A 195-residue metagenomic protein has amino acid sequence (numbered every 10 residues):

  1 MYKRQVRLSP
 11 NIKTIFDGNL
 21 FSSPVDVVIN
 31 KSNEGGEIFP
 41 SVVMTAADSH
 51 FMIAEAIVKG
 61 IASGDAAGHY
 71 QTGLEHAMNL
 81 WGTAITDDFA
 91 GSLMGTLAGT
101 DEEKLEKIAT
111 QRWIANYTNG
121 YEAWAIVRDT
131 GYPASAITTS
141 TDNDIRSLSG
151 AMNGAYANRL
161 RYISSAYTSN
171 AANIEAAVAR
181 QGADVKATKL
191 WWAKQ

Functional and structural regions predicted by a protein language model:
M1: Active-site loops and adjacent core secondary-structure elements that bind or stabilize anionic groups
R4-Q195: Acidic/polar-rich alpha-helix caps and helix-coil junctions
